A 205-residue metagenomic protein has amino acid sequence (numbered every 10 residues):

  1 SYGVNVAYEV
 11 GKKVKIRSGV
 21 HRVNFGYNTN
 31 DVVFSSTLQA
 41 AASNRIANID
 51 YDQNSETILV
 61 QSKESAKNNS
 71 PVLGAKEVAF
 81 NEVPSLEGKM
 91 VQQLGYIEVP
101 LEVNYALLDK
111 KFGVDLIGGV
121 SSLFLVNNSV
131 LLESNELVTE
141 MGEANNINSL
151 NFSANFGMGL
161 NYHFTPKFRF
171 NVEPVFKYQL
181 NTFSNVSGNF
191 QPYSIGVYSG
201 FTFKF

Functional and structural regions predicted by a protein language model:
S1, V91-G95, N146-F152, N189-Y193: Short sequence motifs at beta-strands and strand-loop junctions characteristic of Gram-negative outer-membrane
Y2-I49: Glycine- and aromatic-enriched membrane insertion/assembly motifs of diderm outer-membrane and organelle channel
Y2-V10, V20-R22, V99-Y105, G118-S122 (+4 more regions): Residues on the lipid-exposed face of transmembrane beta-strands in outer-membrane beta-barrel proteins
K12-I16, G95-I97, K110-V114, L150 (+2 more regions): Outer-envelope beta-barrel architecture signal
N28, A47-S55, A75-E77, I147 (+1 more regions): Predominantly the C-terminal beta-signal and adjacent terminal strand-loop region of outer-membrane beta-barrel
T29-S35, N128-N135, F183-N189: Outer-membrane beta-barrel translocator domains and adjoining extracellular loop/strand segments of Gram-negative
A47-S85: Flexible glycine-rich, low-complexity coil/linker segments exposed to the extracellular/periplasmic environment
L73-P84, L132-E140, K177-F183: Flexible, solvent-exposed coil segments and beta strand-coil junctions, predominantly the extracellular/periplasmic
